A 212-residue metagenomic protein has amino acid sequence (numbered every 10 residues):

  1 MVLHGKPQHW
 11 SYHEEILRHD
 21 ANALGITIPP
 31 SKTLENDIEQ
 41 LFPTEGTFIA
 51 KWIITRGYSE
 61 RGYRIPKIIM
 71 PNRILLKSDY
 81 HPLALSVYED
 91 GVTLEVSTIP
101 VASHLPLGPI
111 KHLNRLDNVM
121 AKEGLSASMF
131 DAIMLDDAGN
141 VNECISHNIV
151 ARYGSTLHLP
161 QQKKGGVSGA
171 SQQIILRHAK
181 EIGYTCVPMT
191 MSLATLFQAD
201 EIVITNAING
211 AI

Functional and structural regions predicted by a protein language model:
M1-P43, T55, E60-I212: Helix-start/capping segments and mature chain N-termini
I49-I54: ATP-grasp fold ATP-binding core
